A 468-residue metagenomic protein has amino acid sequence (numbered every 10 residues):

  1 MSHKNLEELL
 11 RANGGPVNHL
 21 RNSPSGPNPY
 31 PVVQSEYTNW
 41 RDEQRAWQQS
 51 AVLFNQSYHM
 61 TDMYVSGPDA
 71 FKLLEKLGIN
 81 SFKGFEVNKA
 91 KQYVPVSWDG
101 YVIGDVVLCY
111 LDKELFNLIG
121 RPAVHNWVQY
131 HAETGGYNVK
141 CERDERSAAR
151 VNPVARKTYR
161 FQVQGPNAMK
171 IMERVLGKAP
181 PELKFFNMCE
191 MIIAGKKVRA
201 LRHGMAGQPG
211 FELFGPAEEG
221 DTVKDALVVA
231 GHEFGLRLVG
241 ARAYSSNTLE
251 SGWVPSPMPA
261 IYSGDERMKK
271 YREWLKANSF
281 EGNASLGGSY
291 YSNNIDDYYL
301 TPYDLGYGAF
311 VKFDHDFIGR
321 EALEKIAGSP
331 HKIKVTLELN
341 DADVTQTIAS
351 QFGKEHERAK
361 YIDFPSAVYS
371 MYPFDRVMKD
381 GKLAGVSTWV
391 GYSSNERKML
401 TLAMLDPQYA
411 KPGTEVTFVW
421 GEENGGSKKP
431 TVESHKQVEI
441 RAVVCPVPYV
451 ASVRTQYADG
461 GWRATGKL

Functional and structural regions predicted by a protein language model:
M1-S35, Y110-L468: Conserved, structured C-terminal
M1-Y93, Y101-I103, K334: Acidic, proline/glycine-enriched N-terminal capping motif
D42-Q49, P95-D105, I192-L201, A384-S387: Short amphipathic beta-strand starts and helix->beta connectors
H59-S66, S97, V107-C109, F116-R121: Short secondary-structure transition/capping motifs
P68-V102, P166-K196: Internal amphipathic helical hairpin motif
G84-E86, P95-Y101, V106-D112, T134 (+1 more regions): Short, charge-rich binding segments
